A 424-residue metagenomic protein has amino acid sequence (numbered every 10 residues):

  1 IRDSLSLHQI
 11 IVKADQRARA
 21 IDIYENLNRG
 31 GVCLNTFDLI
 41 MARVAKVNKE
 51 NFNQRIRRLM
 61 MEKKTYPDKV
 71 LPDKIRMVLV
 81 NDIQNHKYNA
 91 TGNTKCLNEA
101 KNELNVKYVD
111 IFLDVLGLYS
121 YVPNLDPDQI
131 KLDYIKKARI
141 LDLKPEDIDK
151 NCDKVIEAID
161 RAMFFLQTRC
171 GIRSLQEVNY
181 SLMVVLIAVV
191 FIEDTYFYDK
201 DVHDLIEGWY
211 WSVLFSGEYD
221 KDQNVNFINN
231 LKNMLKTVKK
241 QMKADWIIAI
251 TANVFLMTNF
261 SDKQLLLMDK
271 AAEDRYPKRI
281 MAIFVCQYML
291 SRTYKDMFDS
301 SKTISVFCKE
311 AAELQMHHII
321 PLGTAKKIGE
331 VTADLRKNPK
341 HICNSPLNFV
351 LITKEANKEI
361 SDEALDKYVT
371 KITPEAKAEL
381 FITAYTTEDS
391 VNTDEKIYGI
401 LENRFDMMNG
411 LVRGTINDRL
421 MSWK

Functional and structural regions predicted by a protein language model:
I1-V106, D110, G117, Y121 (+9 more regions): Basic- and aromatic-enriched surface patches that contact anionic nucleotides/nucleic acids
A14-I21, C33, D149, D153-I156 (+8 more regions): Conserved structured core elements
G30-L34, V122-P127, I192-K200, S291-T303: Short helix-capping/linker segments at secondary-structure and domain boundaries
I40, N85-Q264: A cross-family structural signal marking well-folded subdomains
L214-I319, T324, I328: Intrinsically disordered, low-complexity N-proximal targeting/linker segments that flank membranes
L314, K326-K358: Short beta-strand-alpha-helix junction that forms the catalytic/metal-binding core of metal-dependent nuclease domains
F381-E395: Short Fe-S-cluster ligation motifs
V391-K424: Acidic, carboxylate-rich catalytic segments that either coordinate divalent cations
